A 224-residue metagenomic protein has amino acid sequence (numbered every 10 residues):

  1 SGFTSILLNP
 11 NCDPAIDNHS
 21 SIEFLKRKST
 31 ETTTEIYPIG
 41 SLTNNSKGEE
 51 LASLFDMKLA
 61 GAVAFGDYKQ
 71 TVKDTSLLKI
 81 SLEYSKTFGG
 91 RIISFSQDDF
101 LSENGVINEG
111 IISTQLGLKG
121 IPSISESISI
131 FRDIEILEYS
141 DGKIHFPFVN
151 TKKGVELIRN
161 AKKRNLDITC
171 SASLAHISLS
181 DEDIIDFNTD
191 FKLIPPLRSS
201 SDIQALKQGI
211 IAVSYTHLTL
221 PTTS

Functional and structural regions predicted by a protein language model:
S1-T30: Metal-associated gating/positioning segment near the N- to mid-region
L7-P10, I39, L218: Active-site neighborhood of phospho(di)ester-bond hydrolases with catalytic His/Asp-centered motifs
N11-A15, L42-N45, T71: Short histidine/acidic/glycine/proline-rich micro-motifs that form metal- and phosphate-coordinating active-site loops
S21, L25, T32, E50-S53 (+1 more regions): Generic hydrophobic, aliphatic-rich segments that mediate packing or membrane embedding
E23-T34, Y84-I93: Alpha-helix-loop-beta-strand connector modules within alpha/beta enzyme cores
P38-G48, K119: Active-site mouth loops of central-metabolism enzymes
A52-Y215: Histidine/acidic residue-rich metal-binding segments in metalloenzymes
T216-T222: Conserved small/polar residues in nucleotide/adenosyl-binding loops
